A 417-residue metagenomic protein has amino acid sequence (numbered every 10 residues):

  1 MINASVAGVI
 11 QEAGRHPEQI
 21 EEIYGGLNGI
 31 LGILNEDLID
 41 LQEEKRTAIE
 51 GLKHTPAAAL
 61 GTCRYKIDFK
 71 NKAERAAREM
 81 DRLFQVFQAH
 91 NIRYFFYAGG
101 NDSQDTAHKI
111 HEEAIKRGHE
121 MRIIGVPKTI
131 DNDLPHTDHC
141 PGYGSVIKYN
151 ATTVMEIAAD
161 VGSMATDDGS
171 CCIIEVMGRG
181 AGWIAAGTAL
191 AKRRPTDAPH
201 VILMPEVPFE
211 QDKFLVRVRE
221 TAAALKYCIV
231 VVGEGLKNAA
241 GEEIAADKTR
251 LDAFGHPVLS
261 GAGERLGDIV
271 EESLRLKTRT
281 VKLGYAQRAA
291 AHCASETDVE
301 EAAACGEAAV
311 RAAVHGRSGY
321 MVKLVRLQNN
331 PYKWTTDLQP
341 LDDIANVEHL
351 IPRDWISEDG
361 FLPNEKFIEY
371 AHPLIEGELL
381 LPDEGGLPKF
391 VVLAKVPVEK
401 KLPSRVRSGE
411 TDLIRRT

Functional and structural regions predicted by a protein language model:
I2-V9, I33-L34, A77-D81, N101-K109 (+5 more regions): Short glycine/serine/threonine-rich phosphate/pyrophosphate-binding segments that cradle anionic phosphate groups
I10-E44, H108, A114-V161: Glycine/threonine-rich beta-strand-loop-alpha-helix active-site module that forms ligand/phosphate-binding
R15, Q19-H90: Glycine-rich nucleotide/cofactor/substrate-binding loop typically near the N-terminus or early in the first domain
G25-L31, R64-Y65, G100-N101, V126-N132 (+4 more regions): Short, ordered loop/turn segments at secondary-structure junctions
L52-F69, K128-D138, D168-S170, A246-T249: Gly-rich Lys/Arg/Thr-decorated short loops/hinges at beta-loop-alpha junctions or inter-strand turns that position
V86, Y97-G99, D105-E120, I124 (+1 more regions): Accessory alpha-helical/coil subdomains and C-terminal extensions that flank or cap enzyme catalytic cores
E243-T417: C-terminal non-catalytic interaction/assembly regions of soluble proteins
